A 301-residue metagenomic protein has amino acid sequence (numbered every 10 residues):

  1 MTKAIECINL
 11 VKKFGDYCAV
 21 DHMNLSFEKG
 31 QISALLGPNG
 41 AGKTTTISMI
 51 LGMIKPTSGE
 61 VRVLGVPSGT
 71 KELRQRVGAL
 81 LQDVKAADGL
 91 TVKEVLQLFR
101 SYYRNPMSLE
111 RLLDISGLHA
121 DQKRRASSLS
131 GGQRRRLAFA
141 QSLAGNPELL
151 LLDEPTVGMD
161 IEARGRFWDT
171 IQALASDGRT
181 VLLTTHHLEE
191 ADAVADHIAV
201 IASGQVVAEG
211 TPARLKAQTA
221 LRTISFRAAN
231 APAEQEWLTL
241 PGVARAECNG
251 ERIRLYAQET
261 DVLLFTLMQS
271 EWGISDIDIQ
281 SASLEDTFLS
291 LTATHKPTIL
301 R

Functional and structural regions predicted by a protein language model:
M1-V11, T294-R301: ABC-family P-loop ATPase nucleotide-binding domain
K3-C7, K12-L183, L188-A202, A208: ABC transporter nucleotide-binding domains
L64, L73, G78, R100 (+5 more regions): A generic structural signal for secondary-structure junctions that act as hinges or helix/strand caps at the edges
Q82, R104-N105, L118, L221-I224 (+2 more regions): Residue-level marker of structural boundaries
V92, L109, P212, S281-L284: Structural motif detector for alpha-helix initiation sites
L98, R111, S128, R214 (+2 more regions): Generic structural signal for isolated residues within well-ordered alpha-helices
W168-Y256: ABC transporter nucleotide-binding domain
L221-H295, R301: Short, charged/small-residue-rich alpha-helical element at the C-terminal edge of ABC transporter nucleotide-binding
